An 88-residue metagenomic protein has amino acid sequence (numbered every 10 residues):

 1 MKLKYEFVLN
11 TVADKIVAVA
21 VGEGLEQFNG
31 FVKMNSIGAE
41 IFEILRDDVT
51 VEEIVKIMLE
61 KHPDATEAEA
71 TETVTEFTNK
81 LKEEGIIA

Functional and structural regions predicted by a protein language model:
M1-R46: Acidic, low-complexity/disordered tracts enriched in E/D and polar residues
F31-A88: Long, charge-rich, low-complexity alpha-helical segments
